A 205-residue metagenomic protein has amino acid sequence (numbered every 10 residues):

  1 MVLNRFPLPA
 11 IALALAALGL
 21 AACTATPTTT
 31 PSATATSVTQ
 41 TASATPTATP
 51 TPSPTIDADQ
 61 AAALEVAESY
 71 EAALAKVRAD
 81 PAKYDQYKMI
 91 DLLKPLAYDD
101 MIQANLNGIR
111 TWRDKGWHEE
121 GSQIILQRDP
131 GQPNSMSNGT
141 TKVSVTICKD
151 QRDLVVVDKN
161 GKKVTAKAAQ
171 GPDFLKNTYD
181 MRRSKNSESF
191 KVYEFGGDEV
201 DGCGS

Functional and structural regions predicted by a protein language model:
M1-A12: Bacterial N-terminal signal peptides that target proteins for export
L15: Expand to "…catalyze enediolate/carbanion chemistry for C-C bond making/breaking, isomerization, decarboxylation
G19-A22: C-terminal motif of bacterial Sec signal peptides marking the signal peptidase cleavage site
T24-P27: Bacterial signal peptide processing site
S32-A58: Post-signal peptide N-terminal segment of mature Sec-exported envelope proteins
A48-G121: Core segments of small alpha/beta cavity-forming domains
D114-N160: Surface-exposed, charged secondary-structure patches
S144, D153-V155, T165-S205: Short beta-strand edge/turn micro-motifs at domain boundaries
